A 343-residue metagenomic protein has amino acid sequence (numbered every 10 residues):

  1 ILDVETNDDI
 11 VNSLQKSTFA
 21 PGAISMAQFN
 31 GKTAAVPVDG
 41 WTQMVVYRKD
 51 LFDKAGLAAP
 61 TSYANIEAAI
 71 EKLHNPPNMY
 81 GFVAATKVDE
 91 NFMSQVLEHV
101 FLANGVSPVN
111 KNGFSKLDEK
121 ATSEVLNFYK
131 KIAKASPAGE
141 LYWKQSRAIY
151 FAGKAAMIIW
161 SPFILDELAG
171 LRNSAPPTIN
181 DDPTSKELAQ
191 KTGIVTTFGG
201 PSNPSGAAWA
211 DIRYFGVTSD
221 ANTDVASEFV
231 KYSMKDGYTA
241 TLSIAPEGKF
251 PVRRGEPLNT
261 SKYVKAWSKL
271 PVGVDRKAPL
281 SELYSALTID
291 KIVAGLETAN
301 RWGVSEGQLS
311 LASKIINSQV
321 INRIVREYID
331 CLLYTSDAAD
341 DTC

Functional and structural regions predicted by a protein language model:
I1-T18, D50-T61, A155-M157, R172-T178 (+2 more regions): Extracytoplasmic "Venus flytrap"/periplasmic binding protein-like
I1-T42, M93, D181-T196: Hinge/lid segment of periplasmic solute-binding proteins
S25-V38, Q43, E67-F114, A121 (+1 more regions): Extracytoplasmic/periplasmic solute-binding protein
A64-N65, G139-F151: Short helix-initiation/N-cap motifs at beta->coil->alpha
I70-K72, K111-E140, P183, E187-T197: Glycine-centered hinge/linker elements that transmit conformational signals in sensory and ligand-binding systems
W143, W160-L165: Beta->alpha turn/N-cap motifs
L168-A169, K186, P201-Q319: C-terminal lobe and pocket-closing loops of periplasmic/extracytoplasmic Venus-flytrap solute-binding proteins
Y334-D341: Conserved small/polar residues in nucleotide/adenosyl-binding loops
